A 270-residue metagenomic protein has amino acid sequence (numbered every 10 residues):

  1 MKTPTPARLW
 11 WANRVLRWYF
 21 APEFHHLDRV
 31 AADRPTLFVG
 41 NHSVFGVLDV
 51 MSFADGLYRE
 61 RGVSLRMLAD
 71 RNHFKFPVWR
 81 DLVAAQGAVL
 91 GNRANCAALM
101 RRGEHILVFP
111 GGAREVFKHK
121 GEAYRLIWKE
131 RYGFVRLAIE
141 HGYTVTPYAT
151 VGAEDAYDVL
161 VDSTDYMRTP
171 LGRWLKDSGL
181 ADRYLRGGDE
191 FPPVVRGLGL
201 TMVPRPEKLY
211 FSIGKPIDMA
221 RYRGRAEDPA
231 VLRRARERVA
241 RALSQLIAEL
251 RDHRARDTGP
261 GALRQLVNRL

Functional and structural regions predicted by a protein language model:
M1-G56, E60-N95, D162-S163, G199 (+1 more regions): Membrane-anchoring hydrophobic helices of lipid-metabolizing enzymes
M1-P4, A98-L270: Non-catalytic C-terminal accessory region of glycerolipid acyltransferases and related lyso-lipid remodeling enzymes
